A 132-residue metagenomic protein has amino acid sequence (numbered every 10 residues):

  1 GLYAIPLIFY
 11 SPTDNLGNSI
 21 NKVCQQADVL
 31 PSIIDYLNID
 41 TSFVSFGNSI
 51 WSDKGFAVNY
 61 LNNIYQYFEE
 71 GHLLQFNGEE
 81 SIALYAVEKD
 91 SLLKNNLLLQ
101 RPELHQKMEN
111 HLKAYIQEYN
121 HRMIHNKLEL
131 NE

Functional and structural regions predicted by a protein language model:
G1-E132: Solvent-exposed soluble domains appended to multi-pass membrane proteins
